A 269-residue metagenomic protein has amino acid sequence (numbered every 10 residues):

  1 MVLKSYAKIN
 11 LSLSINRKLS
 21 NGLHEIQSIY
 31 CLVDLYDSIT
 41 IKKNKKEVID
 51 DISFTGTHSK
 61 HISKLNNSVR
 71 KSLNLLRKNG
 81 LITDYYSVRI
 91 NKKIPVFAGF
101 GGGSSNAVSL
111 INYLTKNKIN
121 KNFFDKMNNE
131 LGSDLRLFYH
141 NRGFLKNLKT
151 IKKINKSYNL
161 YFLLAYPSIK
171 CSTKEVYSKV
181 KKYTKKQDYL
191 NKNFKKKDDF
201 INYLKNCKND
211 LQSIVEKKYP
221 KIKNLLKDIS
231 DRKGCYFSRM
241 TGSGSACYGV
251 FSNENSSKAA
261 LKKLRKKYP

Functional and structural regions predicted by a protein language model:
M1-A98, K116-N122, Y166-I169: ATP-binding N-lobe of GHMP and related small-molecule kinases
D50-F54, F138-F237, S252-R265: Conserved, helical-rich catalytic subdomain that frames metal- and/or nucleotide-binding sites in enzyme alpha/beta
K78-S87, Y113-L131, N253-L264: Phosphate-handling active-site elements
N79-D84, D231-C235, K266-P269: Short secondary-structure junctions
A98-F124, L137: DPxDG-like acidic metal-binding loop motif
F100-G103, M240-S245: Glycine-rich beta-strand-to-loop/alpha-helix junction loops that act as flexible
Y248-V250: Short hydrophobic/aromatic beta-strand micro-patches that form the beta-sheet surface supporting nucleotide- or nucleic
